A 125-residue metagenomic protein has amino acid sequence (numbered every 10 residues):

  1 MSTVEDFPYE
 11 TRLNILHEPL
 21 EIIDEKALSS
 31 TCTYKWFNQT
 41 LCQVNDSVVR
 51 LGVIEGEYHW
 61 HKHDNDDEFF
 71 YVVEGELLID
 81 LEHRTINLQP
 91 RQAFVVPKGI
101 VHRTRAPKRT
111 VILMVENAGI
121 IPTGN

Functional and structural regions predicted by a protein language model:
M1-R50: A short, N-terminal "cap"/entry segment at the start of jelly-roll beta-barrel domains of the cupin/DSBH fold
Y34-K35, V48-D64: Conserved short histidine dyad/triad with adjacent acidic residue
N45, D80-R84, P107: Short strand-coil-strand connectors
N45, V73-E74, Q89-P90, K108: A cytosolic small-molecule/anion-sensing beta-strand core signal
V53-E55, H63-D80, V115: Short, conserved beta-strand element in jelly-roll/cupin
E82-K98: Short acidic-glycine-tyrosine-enriched beta hairpin
K98-N125: Ligand-binding loop in jelly-roll beta-barrel domains
